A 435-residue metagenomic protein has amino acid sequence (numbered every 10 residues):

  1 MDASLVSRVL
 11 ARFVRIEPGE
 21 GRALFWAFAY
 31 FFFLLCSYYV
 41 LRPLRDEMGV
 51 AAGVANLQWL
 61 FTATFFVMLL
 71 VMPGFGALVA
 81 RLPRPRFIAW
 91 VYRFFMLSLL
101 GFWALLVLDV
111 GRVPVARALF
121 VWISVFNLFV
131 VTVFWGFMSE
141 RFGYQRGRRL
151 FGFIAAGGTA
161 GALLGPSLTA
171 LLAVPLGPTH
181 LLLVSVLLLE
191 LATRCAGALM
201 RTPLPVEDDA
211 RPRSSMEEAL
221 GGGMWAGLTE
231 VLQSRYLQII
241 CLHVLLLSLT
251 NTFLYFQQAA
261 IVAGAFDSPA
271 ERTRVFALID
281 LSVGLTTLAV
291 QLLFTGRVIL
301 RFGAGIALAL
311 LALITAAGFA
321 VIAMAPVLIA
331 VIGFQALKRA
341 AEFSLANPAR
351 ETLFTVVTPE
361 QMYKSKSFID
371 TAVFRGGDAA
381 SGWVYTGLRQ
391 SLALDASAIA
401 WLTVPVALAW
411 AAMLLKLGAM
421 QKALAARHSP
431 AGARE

Functional and structural regions predicted by a protein language model:
M1-F28, V54, R81-R86, M96 (+7 more regions): Intracellular loop-helix junctions on the cytosolic face of multi-pass helical membrane proteins
A23-F75, V115-A173, A219-E230, R235 (+3 more regions): Substrate-agnostic recognition of the 12-TM MFS/MFS-like secondary transporter fold
F65, Y92-L99, V186-E190, S248 (+4 more regions): Residue-level recognition of pore/gate-forming positions within transmembrane alpha-helices of multi-pass
M72-V91: Conserved MFS/SLC helix-loop-helix module at the cytosolic interface between two early adjacent transmembrane helices
P73, L100-A104, L163, E190-A198 (+6 more regions): Membrane-embedded alpha-helical segments of multi-pass transporters/permeases
P83-A89, L168-L187, V275-L278, F302-L310 (+1 more regions): A membrane-interface helix-boundary motif in multi-pass transporters
R93-R112, G197, T295, L313-V327: C-terminal ends and interior cores of transmembrane alpha-helices in multi-pass membrane transporters/permeases
I306-L345: C-terminal transmembrane helical hairpin of 12-TM major facilitator-type secondary transporters
